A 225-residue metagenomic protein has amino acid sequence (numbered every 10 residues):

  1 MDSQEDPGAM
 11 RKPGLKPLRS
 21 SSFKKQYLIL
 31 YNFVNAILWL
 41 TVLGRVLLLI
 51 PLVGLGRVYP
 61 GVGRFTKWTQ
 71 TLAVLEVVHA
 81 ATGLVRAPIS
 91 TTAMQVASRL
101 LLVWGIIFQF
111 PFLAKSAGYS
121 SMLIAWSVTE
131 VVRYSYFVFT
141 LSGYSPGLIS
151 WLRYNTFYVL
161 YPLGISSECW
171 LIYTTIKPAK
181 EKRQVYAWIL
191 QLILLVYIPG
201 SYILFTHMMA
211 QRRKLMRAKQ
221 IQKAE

Functional and structural regions predicted by a protein language model:
D2-P51, L55, G63-E225: Eukaryotic polytopic
